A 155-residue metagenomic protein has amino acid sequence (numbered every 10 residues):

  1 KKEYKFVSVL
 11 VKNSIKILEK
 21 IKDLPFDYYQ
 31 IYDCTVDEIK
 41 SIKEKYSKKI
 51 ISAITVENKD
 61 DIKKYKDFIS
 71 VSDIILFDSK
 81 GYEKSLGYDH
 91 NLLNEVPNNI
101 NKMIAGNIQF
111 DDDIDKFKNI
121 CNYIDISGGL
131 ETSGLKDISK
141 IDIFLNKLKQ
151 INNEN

Functional and structural regions predicted by a protein language model:
K1, L18-L24, I42-Y46, K66-S70 (+2 more regions): Alpha-helix C-terminal capping segments
K5-N13, K20-S41, K48-D67, D73-L86 (+1 more regions): Catalytic beta/alpha-barrel core
I15, K59, D111, T132: Flexible, glycine-rich phosphate/dinucleotide-binding loops and adjacent beta-alpha linkers at cofactor/substrate
L18, V36-K40, I62-K66, H90-L93 (+2 more regions): Generic structural signal for well-ordered alpha-helices, preferentially at hydrophobic/aromatic core positions
Y29, I75, D89, L93 (+3 more regions): Conserved, mostly hydrophobic/aromatic
I31-T35, S79-K84, I120-D142: Glycine-rich phosphate-binding active-site loops on the catalytic face of alpha/beta enzymes
K40-K45, S127-N155: C-terminal helical cap(s) of enzyme catalytic domains, especially alpha/beta-barrels
K102-D113, E131: A C-terminal functional module that forms or caps the active site or interfaces directly with catalytic machinery
